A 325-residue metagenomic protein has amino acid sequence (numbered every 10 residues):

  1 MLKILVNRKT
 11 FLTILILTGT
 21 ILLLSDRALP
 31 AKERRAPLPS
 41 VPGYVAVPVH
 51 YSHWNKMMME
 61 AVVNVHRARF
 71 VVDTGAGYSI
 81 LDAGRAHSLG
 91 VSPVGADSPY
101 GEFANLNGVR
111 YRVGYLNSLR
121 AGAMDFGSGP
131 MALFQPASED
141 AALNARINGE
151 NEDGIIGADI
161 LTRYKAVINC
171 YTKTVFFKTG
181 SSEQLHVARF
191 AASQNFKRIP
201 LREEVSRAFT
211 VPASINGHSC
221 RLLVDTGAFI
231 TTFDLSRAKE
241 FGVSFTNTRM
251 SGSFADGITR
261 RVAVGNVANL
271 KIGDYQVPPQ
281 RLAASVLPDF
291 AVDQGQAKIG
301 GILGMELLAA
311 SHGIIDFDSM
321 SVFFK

Functional and structural regions predicted by a protein language model:
L2, N7, L23-K325: Pepsin/retropepsin-fold aspartyl endopeptidases
T13-L22: Bacterial N-terminal signal peptides
